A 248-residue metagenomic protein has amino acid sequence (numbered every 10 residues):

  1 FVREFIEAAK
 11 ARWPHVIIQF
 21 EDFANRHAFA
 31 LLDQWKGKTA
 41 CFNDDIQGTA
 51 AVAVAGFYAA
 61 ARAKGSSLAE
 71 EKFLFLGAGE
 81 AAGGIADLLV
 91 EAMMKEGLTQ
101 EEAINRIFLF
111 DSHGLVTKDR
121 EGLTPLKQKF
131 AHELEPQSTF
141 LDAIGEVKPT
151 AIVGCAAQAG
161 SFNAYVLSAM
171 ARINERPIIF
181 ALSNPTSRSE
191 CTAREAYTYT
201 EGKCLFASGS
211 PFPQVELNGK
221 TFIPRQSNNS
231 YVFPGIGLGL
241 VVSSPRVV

Functional and structural regions predicted by a protein language model:
F1-A40: N-terminal ligand-binding/catalytic initiation module
A11-H15, A60-A69, E91-N105, R172-I178 (+2 more regions): Secondary-structure transition/capping motifs at alpha-helix termini and the adjoining loop/turn into the next element
H15-Q19, T39-C41, K72, R106-F108 (+4 more regions): Structural motif
E21, D44, L76, F110-S112 (+5 more regions): Generic beta-strand/beta-sheet core signal
N25-R26, V116-K118, A131-E135, C155-G160 (+2 more regions): N-terminal Rossmann-like NAD(P) cofactor-binding subdomain of oxidoreductases, focused on the glycine-rich
K38, N43-G154: Glycine-rich phosphate/diphosphate-binding loop of Rossmann-like nucleotide-binding domains
F42-G48, A60-K64, P177, A181-V248: Adenosine-phosphate binding glycine-rich loop
T139-P149, A157-I179: Rossmann-fold NAD(P) dinucleotide-binding segment
